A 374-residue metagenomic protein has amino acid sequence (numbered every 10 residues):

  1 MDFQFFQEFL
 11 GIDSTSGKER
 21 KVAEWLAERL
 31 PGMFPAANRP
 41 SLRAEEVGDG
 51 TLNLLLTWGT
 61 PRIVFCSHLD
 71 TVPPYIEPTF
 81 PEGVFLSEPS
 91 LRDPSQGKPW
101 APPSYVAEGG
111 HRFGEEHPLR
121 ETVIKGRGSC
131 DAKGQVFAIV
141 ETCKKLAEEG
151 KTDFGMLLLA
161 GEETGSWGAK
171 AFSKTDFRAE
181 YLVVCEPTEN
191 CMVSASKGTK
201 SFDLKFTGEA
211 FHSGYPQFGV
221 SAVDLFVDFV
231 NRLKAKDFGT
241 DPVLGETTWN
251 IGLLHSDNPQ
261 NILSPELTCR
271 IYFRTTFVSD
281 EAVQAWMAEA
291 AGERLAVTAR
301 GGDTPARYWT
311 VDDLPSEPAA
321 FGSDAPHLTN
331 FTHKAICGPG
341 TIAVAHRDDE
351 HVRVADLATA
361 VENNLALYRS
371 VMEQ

Functional and structural regions predicted by a protein language model:
M1-K125, I336: Acidic/His- and Gly-rich active-site-bordering loop/insert found across diverse amide/peptide-bond hydrolases
Q4, S14-K21, K98, P187 (+2 more regions): Metal-dependent amide/peptide-bond hydrolase catalytic core, centered on the "pita-bread" metallohydrolase fold
E45-V47, I124-A132, P318-A320: Active-site nucleophile and cofactor-binding loops and adjacent substrate-binding regions of central metabolic enzymes
D49-T51, S166, F321-G322: Structural motif corresponding to alpha-helix initiation and N-cap regions
I63-F65, L157, Y181-V183, A335-C337: Hydrophobic/aromatic beta-strand patches that form the interior of the parallel beta-sheet core in alpha/beta enzyme
S90-P94, W100-S104, F113, A132-S201 (+1 more regions): Acidic/histidine-rich catalytic neighborhood of metal-dependent amide-processing enzymes
T122-A138, H212, C337: Glycine/serine-rich anion-binding loops at beta->alpha junctions that coordinate negatively charged ligand groups
